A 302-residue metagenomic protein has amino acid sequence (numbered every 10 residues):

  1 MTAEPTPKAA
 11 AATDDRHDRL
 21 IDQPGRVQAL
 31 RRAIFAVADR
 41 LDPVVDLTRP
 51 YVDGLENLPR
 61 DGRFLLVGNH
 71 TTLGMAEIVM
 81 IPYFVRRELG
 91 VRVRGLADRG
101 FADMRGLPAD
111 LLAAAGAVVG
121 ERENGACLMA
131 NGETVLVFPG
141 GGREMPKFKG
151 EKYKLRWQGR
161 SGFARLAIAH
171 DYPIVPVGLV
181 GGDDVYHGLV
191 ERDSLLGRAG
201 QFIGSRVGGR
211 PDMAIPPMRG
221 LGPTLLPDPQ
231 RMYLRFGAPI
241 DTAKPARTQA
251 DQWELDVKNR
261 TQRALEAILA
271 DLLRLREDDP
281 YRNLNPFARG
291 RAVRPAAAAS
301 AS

Functional and structural regions predicted by a protein language model:
T2-A33, C127-S302: Non-catalytic C-terminal accessory region of glycerolipid acyltransferases and related lyso-lipid remodeling enzymes
T2-F84, E88-E123, R192, A270-S302: Membrane-anchoring hydrophobic helices of lipid-metabolizing enzymes
